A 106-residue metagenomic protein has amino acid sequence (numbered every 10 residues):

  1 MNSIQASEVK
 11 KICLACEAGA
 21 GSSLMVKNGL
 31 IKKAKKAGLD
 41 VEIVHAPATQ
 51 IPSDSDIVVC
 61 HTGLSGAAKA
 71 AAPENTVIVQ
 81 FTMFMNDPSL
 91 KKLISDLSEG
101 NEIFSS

Functional and structural regions predicted by a protein language model:
N2-A48: Conserved active-site segments centered on acidic
I12-L14, V77-S106: Ser/Thr/Gly-rich flexible loops in soluble cytosolic domains mediating phosphotransfer, phosphorylation
E17, H61-T62, F81-T82: Fold-independent oxyanion-binding glycine-rich loops and adjacent beta-strand/coil segments at enzyme active sites
G21, G66-A67: Short glycine-rich, flexible loops that bind phosphorylated cofactors or substrates
I43, I57-H61: Short, hydrophobic beta-strand segments that form beta-sheet elements in well-ordered domains
A46-A48, T62-G66: Short, polar loop motifs at secondary-structure junctions
S53-D54: Alpha-helix C-terminal capping/helix-to-coil transition sites in glycosyltransferase folds
A71-P73: Short, conserved loop/helix-junction motifs that constitute active-site signature segments in enzyme catalytic cores
